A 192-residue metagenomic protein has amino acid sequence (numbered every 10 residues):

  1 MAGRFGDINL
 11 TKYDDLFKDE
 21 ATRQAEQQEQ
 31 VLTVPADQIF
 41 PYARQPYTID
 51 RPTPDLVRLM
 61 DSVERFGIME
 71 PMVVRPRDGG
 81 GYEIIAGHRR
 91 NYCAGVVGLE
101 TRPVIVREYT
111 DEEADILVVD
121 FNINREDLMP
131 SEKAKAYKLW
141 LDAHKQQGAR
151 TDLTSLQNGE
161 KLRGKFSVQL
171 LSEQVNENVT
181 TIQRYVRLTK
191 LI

Functional and structural regions predicted by a protein language model:
M1-F5, T154-Q157: Short, Lys/Arg-enriched, disordered terminal segments
A2-R107, E113-R125: Short, charged/polar connector segments at secondary-structure boundaries
Y47-D50, L56, N91-T189: Amphipathic, charge-rich alpha-helical segments that serve as recognition/docking helices
I192: Short Lys/Arg-enriched helix C-cap and helix-to-coil transition segments that create basic nucleic-acid-contact patches
